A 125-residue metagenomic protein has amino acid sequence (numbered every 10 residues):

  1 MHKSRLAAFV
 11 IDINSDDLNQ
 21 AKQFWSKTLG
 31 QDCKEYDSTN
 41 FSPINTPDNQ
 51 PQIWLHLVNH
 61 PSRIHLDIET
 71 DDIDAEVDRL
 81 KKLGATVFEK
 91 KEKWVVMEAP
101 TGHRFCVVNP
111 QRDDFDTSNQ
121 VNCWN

Functional and structural regions predicted by a protein language model:
M1-K22, I64-I68, Q111-N125: N-terminal beta-strand motif that seeds the catalytic metal site of vicinal oxygen chelate
M1-P51, A75, F88, V96: Core segments of cupin and vicinal oxygen chelate
I13-S15, D48, T70-D72, T101 (+1 more regions): Non-catalytic surface loops within mature trypsin-like serine protease
W25-T28, L80-G84, N122: Alpha-helix boundary/capping residues
L29-I64, R104-D114: Conserved short beta-strand elements that form part of the metal-binding/catalytic scaffold of enzyme active sites
P61, L66-R104: Vicinal oxygen chelate
